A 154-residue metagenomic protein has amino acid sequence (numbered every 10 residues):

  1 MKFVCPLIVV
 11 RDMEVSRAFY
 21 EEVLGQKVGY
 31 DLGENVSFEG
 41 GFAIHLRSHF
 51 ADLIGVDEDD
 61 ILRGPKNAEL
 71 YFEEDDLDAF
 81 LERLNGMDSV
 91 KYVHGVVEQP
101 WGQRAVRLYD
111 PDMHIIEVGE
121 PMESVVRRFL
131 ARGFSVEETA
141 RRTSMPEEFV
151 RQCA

Functional and structural regions predicted by a protein language model:
M1-C5, Q26-D75, L81-Y109, P121-R132 (+2 more regions): Vicinal oxygen chelate
K2-I8, V15-F19: Long, low-complexity interaction regions most often at the N-terminus
V10-M13, P100: Conserved beta-strand-loop-alpha-helix junction that forms the acyl-donor binding cleft
D12-M13, D75-L77: Helix N-cap motif at beta-to-alpha junctions
S16-E21, L84, M113: Conserved active-site tyrosine of GNAT-family acetyltransferases
I116-E117: Long, amphipathic alpha-helical segments that form or neighbor coiled-coils/leucine zippers used for dimerization
E147-A154: Major-groove recognition helix of helix-turn-helix-like DNA-binding domains
